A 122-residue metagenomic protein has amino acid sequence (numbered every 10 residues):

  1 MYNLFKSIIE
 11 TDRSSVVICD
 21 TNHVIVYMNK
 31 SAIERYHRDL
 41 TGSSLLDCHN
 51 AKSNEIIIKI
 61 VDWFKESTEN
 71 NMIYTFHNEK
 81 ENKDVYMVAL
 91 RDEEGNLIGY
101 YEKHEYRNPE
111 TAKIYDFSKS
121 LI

Functional and structural regions predicted by a protein language model:
M1-K30: Sensory modules in modular signal-transduction proteins
Y27, S31-D116: Sensory/regulatory domains in signal-transduction proteins
S120-I122: Non-catalytic regulatory/interaction regions at protein termini and inter-domain linkers
